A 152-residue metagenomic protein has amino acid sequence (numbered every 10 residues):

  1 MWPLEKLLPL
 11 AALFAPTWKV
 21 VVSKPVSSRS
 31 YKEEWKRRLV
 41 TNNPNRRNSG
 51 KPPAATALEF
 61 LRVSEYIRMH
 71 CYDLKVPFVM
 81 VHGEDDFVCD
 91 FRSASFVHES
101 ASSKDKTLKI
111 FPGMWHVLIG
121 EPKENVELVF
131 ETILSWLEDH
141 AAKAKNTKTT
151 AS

Functional and structural regions predicted by a protein language model:
M1-P53: Alpha/beta-hydrolase-fold enzymes
P3, D90-S93, P122-N125, V129: Residues at alpha-helix caps and immediate loop-helix transition turns in enzyme cores, especially N- and C-cap
K51-H70: Active-site nucleophile elbow and catalytic-triad environment of alpha/beta-hydrolase enzymes
R68-Y72, A142-K143: Surface-exposed acidic, glycine-flexible loop patches that form ligand/cofactor-binding and adhesion interfaces
L74, M80-H82, D86: Short beta-strand/loop motif that positions the catalytic acidic residue of the alpha/beta-hydrolase fold
K75-V76, D90-S100: Short alpha-helix in the alpha/beta-hydrolase fold that links the catalytic acid
T107-S152: Catalytic active-site module of serine/aspartate enzymes centered on a nucleophile-bearing elbow/loop
